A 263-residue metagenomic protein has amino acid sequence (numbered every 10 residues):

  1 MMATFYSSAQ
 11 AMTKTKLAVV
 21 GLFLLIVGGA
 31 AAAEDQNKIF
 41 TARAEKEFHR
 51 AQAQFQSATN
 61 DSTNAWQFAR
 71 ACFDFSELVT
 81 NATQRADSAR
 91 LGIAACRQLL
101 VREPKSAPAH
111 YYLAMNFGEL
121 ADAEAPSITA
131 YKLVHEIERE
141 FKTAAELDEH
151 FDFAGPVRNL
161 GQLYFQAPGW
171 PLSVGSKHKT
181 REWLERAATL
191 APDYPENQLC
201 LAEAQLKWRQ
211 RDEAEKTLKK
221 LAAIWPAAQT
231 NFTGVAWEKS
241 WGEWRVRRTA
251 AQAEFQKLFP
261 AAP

Functional and structural regions predicted by a protein language model:
M1-M2: Methionine residue identity
F5-V19: Bacterial N-terminal signal peptides that target proteins for export
A18-G28: Bacterial N-terminal signal peptides
A33-R50, F68-K105, Y111-T143, L147 (+4 more regions): Short coil/linker segments at helix-helix boundaries
S62-T63, A107-P108, D152-A154, P195-E196: Helix-start (N-cap) detector for alpha-helical repeat units in TPR-like alpha-solenoids, especially tetratricopeptide
T143, A204-W208, F255-L258: Extended, low-polarity transmembrane helix blocks
A154-R158, P195-A204: Amphipathic alpha-helical protein-interaction segments enriched in hydrophobic
A261-P263: Short, solvent-exposed mixed-charge patches
